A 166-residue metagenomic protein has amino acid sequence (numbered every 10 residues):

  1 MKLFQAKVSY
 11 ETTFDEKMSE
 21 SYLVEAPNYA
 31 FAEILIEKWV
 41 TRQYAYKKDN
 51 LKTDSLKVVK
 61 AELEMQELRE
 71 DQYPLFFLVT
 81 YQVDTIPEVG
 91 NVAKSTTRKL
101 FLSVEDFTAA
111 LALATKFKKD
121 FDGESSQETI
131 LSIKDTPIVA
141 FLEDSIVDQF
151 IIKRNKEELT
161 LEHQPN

Functional and structural regions predicted by a protein language model:
M1-I34, K38, R42: The feature marks the first
Y10-T12, N28, Y81-P87, V104: Beta-strand elements of well-folded, non-transmembrane domains
T13-F14, G90-V92: Short consensus segments that form the blades of beta-propeller domains, in both extracellular/periplasmic
K17-P27, K94-D106: A short, exposed loop/beta-hairpin motif centered on an aromatic-Gly-Thr core
S19, K38-E88, T96-T97, K118-N166: Short, mixed-charge low-complexity intrinsically disordered segments
N28-Y44, E105-G123: A short, charged, amphipathic alpha-helix used as a generic interaction element across diverse proteins
